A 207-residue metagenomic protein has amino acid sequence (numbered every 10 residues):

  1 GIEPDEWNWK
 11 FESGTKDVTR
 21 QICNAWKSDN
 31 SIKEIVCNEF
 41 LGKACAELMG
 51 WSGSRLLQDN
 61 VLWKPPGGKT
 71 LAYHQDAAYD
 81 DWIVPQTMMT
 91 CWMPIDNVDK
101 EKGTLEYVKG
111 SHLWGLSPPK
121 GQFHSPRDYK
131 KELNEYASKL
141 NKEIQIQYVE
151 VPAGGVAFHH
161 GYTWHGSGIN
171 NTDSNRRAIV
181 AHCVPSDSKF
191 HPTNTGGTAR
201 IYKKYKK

Functional and structural regions predicted by a protein language model:
G1-Y73, Y79, N194, I201-K206: Non-heme Fe(II)-dependent double-stranded beta-helix
D5-W7, Q75-D76, K130-Q145, N194-R200: Short, surface-exposed loop/helix-turn segments at secondary-structure junctions that function as lids/hinges flanking
K27, V61-K64, G68, A78 (+4 more regions): Short, solvent-exposed loop/turn segments at secondary-structure junctions
K69-Q75, I83-V84, E101-Y107, L116-K120 (+1 more regions): A short secondary-structure junction signal
H74, D81-K100, E150-A153, F158 (+1 more regions): Short, conserved beta-strand element in jelly-roll/cupin
Q75-A78, W92-M93, E143-Q145, T163-G166: Glycine-rich, charged/polar anion/phosphate-binding loops that engage phosphate groups from diverse ligands
V98-W164, S188: Double-stranded beta-helix
S117-H124, A153-F158, Y162-K207: Non-heme Fe(II)/2-oxoglutarate
